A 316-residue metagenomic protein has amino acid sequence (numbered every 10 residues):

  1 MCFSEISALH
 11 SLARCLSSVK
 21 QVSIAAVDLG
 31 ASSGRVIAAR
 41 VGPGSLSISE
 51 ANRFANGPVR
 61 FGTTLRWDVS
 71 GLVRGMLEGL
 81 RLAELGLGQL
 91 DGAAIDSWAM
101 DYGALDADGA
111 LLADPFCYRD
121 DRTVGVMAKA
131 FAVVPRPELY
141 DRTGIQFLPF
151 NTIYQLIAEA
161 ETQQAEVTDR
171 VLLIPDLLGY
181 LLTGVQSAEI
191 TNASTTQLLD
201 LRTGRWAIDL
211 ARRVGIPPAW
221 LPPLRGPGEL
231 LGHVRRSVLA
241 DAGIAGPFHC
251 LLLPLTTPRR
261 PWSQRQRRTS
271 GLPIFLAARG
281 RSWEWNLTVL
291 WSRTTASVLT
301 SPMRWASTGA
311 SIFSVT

Functional and structural regions predicted by a protein language model:
C2-A113, D141, P222-P223, L239-L253: N-terminal glycine/serine-rich phosphate-binding loop of ATP-dependent small-molecule kinases, especially carbohydrate
L29-A31, Y140-L255: Gly/Ser/Thr-rich active-site cleft segment
S49-E50, P227-A242, T288-S301: Acidic-glycine-rich active-site phosphate/pyrophosphate-binding loop
T63-L65, R136-Q146, W220, T308-G309: Short glycine/proline- and acidic residue-enriched helix-loop micro-motifs that form flexible lids or anion-recognition
D96-W98, P227-G228, A277-G280: Glycine-rich beta-strand-to-loop/alpha-helix junction loops that act as flexible
Y102-A107, L111-K129, T168, L172-A207 (+1 more regions): Glycine-rich phosphate-binding loop of actin/hexokinase-like ATP-binding domains
